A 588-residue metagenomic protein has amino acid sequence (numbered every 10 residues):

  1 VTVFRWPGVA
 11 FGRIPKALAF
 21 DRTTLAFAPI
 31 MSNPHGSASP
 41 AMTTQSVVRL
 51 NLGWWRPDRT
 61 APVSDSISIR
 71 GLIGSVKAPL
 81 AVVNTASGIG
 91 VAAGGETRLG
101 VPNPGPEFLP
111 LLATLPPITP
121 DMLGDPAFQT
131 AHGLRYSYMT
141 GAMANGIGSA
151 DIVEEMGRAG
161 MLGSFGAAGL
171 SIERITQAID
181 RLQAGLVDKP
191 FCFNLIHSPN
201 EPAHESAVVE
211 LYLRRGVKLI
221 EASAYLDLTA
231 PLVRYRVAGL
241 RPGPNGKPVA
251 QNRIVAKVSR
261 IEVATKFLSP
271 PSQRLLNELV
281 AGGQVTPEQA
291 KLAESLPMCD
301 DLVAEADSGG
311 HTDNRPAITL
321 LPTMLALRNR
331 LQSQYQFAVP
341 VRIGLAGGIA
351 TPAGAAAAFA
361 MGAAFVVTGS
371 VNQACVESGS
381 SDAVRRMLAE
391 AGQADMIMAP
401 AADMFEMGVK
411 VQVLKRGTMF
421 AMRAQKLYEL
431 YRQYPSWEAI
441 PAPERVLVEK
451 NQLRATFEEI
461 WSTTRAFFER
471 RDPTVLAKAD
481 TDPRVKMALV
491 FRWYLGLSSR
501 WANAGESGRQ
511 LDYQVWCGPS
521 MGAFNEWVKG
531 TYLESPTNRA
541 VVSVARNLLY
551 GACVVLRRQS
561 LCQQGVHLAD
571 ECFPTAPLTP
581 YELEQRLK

Functional and structural regions predicted by a protein language model:
P40-P340, A353, S370-N372, M404 (+1 more regions): Active-site entrance/lid segments in N-terminal catalytic domains of soluble metabolic enzymes
E173-I175, D307, A353-Q412: Catalytic or ion-translocation cores adjacent to nucleophile or general acid/base/metal-coordination motifs in diverse
N200-A224, M396-I440: C-terminal domain-closing interface element
I318-V339, T351-F359, V376, A389-Q393 (+4 more regions): Non-transmembrane, aqueous-exposed alpha-helical and coiled segments at domain scale
R342-A350, T368: Glycine-rich beta-strand-to-loop/alpha-helix junction loops that act as flexible
K415-A479: C-terminal catalytic or substrate-handling cores of phosphate/nucleotide- and metal-cofactor-dependent proteins acting
